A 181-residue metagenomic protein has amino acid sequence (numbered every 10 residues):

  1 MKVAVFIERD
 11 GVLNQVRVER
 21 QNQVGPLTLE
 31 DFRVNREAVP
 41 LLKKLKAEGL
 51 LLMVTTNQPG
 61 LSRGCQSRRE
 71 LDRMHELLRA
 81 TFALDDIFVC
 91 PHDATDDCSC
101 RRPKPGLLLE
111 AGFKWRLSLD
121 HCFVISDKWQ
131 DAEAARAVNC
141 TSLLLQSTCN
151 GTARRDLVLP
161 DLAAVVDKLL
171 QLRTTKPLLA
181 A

Functional and structural regions predicted by a protein language model:
M1-L51: Active-site neighborhood of HAD-like aspartate-dependent phosphohydrolases
V3, R69, R73-D86, T95-V124 (+1 more regions): Asp-based, Mg2+/Mn2+-dependent phosphohydrolase catalytic module
I7-R9, T56, S126-D127: Active-site flanking residues adjacent to catalytic metal/cofactor-binding acidic residues
N14-V16, R63, E133, D167: Conserved protein kinase catalytic core
Q15-R17, P91, Q146: Residue-level signal for short segments within beta-strands and strand-turn junctions of well-structured beta-sheet
N22-G25, G60-G64, D93-C98, G151-A153: A short acidic, helix-capping loop that chelates divalent metal ions and anchors anionic groups
E30-V34, S67, V158: Residue-level preference for long, well-ordered alpha-helices that form the structural scaffold of enzyme catalytic
A38-L71, H75, L84-D93, A135: Substrate-recognition element of Asp-dependent hydrolases with the DxDx(T/V) motif
